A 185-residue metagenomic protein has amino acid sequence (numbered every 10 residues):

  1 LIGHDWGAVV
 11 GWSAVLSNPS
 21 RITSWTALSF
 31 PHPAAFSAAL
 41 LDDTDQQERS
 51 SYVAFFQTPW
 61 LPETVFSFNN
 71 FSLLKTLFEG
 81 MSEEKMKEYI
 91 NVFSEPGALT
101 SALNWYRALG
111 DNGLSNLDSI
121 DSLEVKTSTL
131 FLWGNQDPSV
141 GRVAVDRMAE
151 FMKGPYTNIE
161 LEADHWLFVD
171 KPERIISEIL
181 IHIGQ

Functional and structural regions predicted by a protein language model:
I2, W6-I159, F168, L180: Flexible "cap/lid" subdomain of the alpha/beta-hydrolase fold that forms the substrate-access gate
E160-A163, G184: A general secondary-structure boundary signal
A163-I176: Catalytic histidine-centered segment of alpha/beta-hydrolase-like enzymes
E178-Q185: C-terminal alpha-helix
